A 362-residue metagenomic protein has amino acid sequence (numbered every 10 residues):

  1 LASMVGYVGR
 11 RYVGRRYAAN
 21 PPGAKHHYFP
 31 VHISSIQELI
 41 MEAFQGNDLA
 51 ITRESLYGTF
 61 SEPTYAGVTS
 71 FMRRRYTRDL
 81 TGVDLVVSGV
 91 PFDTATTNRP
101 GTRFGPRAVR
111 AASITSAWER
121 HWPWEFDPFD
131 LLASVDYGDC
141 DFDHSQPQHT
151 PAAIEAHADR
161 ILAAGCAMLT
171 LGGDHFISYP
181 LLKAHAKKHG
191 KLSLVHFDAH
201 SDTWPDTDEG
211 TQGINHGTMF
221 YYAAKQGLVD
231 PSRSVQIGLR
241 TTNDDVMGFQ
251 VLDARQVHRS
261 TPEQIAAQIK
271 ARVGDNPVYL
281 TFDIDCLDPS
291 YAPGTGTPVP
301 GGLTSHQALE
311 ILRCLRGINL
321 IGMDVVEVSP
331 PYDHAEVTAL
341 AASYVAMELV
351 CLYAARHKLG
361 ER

Functional and structural regions predicted by a protein language model:
A2-V5, E42: Position-driven detector of the extreme protein N-terminus
S3, S34-S35: Serine residues within intrinsically disordered or low-complexity segments
G6-R16: Small-residue-biased low-complexity repeat regions
Y7, E38-L39: Low-complexity, intrinsically disordered segments with a bias for serine/threonine
H26-H27: Alpha-helix boundary/capping motif
P30-V31: Compositionally biased, low-complexity segments
L39-R362: Conserved alpha-helical scaffold segments that buttress catalytic/binding sites
